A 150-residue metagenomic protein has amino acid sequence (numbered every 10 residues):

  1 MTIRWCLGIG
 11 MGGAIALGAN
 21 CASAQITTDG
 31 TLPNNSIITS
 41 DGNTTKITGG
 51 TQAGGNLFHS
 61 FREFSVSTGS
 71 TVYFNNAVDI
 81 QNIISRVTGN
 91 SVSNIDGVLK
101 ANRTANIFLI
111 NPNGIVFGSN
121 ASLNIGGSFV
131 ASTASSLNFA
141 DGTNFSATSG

Functional and structural regions predicted by a protein language model:
I3-R4, G8, A14-G150: Solvent-exposed adhesion/ligand-recognition segments of exported proteins
